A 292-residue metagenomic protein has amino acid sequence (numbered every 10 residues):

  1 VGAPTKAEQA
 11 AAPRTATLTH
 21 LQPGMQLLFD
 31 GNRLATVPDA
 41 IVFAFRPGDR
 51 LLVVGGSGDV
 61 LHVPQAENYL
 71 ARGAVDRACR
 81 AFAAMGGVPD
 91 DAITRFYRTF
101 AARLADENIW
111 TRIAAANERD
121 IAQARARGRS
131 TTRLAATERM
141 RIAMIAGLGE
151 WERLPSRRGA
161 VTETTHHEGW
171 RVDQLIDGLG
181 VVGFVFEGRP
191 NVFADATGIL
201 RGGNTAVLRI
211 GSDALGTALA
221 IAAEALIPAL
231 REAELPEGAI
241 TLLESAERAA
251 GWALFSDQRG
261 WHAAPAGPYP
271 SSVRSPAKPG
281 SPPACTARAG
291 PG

Functional and structural regions predicted by a protein language model:
G2-V172: N-terminal Rossmann-like NAD(P)+-binding subdomain of aldehyde/semialdehyde dehydrogenases
A146, E150-P228, A233, H262 (+3 more regions): Conserved small-residue-rich beta-alpha loop and adjacent elements that most often cradle the phosphate/pyrophosphate
P236-I240: Short acidic capping loops at alpha-helix termini that bridge into adjacent secondary structure
L242-E247: Active-site donor-binding acidic/aromatic loop of nucleotide-activated sugar and phosphosugar transferases involved
A249-W252, S271: Short acidic active-site motifs
Q258: Internal gly/pro-rich beta-alpha loop/helix module that stabilizes soluble enzyme cofactors or their anionic handles
